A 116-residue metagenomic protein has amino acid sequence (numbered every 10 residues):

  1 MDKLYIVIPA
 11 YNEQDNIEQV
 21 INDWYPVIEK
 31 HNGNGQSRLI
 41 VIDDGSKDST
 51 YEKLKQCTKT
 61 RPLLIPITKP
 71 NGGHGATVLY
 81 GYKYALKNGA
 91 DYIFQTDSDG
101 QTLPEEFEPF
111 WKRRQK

Functional and structural regions predicted by a protein language model:
D2-I8, I17, W24, S37-I42: Hydrophobic targeting segments
I8, N32-S46, I67-P70: Short beta-strand/loop segment that forms part of the nucleotide-sugar
E13-E29: Short, well-formed alpha-helical segments that are part of the catalytic scaffolds of diverse glycosyltransferases
E13-N16, S46, H74: Donor nucleotide-sugar binding loop of glycosyltransferases
I40, Y51-N88: Conserved donor nucleotide-binding strand/loop of the catalytic core
D43-E52, G100: A conserved acidic beta->alpha catalytic loop
A90-Q101: Short beta-strand-to-loop acidic/aromatic patch adjacent to the donor-nucleotide binding site
E105-K116: Conserved donor-nucleotide/metal-binding helix-loop-beta segment in metal-dependent transferases, i.e., the alpha-helix
